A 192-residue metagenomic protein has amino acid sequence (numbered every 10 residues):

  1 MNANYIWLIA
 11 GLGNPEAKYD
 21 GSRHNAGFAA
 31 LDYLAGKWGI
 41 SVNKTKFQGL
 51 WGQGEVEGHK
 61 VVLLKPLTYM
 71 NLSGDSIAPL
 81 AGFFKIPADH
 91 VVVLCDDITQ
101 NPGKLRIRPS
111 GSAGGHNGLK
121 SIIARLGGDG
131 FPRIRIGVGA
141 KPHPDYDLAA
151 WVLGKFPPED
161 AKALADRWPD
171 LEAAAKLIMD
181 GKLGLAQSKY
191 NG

Functional and structural regions predicted by a protein language model:
M1-S110, K120-I134, K141-D147, G154 (+1 more regions): Nucleotide and nucleotide-moiety/phosphate-recognizing core
G114-G118: Hydrophobic alpha-helical segments within soluble ligand-binding/sensing domains
